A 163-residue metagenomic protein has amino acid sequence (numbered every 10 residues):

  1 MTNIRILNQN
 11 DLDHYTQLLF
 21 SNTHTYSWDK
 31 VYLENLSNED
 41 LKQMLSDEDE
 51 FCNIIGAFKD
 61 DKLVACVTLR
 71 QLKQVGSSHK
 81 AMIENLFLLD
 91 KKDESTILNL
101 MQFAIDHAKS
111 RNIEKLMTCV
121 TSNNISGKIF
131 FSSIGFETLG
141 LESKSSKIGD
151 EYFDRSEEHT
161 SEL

Functional and structural regions predicted by a protein language model:
M1-N3: Extreme N-terminal starter segment of soluble prokaryotic enzymes
I6-L12, F20-K92, H107: Acetyl-CoA-dependent GNAT
C52, F153-E157: Short hydrophobic/aromatic beta-strand or adjacent loop that forms the aromatic wall/cage of a ligand/substrate-binding
K62-A65, S126, Y152: Glycine-rich acetyl-CoA-binding "A-motif" of GNAT/NAT acetyltransferases
L88, D93-D106, I129, S133: Conserved acetyl-CoA-binding loop-helix of GNAT-fold acetyltransferases
A108-V120: Conserved GNAT acetyl-CoA-binding A-motif
C119-V120, S132-F153: Conserved catalytic-core motifs of GNAT/GCN5-like acyltransferases
H159-L163: Residue-level detector of conserved catalytic or cofactor/ligand-binding positions in enzyme active sites
